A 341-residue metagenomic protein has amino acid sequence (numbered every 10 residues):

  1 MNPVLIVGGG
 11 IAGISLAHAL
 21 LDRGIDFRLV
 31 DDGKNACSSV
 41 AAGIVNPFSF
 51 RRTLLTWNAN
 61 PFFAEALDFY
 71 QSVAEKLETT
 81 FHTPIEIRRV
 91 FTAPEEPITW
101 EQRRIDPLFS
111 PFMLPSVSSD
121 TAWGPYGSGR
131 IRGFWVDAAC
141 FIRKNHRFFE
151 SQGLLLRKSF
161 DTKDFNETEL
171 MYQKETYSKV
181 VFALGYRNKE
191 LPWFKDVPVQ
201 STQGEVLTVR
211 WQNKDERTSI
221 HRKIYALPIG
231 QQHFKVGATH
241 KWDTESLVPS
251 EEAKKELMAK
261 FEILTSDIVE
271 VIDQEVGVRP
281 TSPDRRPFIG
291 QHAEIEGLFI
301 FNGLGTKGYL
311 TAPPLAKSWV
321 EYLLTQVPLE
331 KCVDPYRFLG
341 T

Functional and structural regions predicted by a protein language model:
M1-A12: Beta1/beta-strand and adjacent pyrophosphate-binding region of the FAD-binding site in flavoprotein oxidoreductases
S15-R23, G43-I44, S49, T80-H82 (+1 more regions): Active-site substrate-recognition segment that forms the wall of the catalytic cavity or substrate channel
L21-V40: Glycine-rich FAD pyrophosphate-binding loop
I44-P125: Dinucleotide-binding Rossmann-like beta1-alpha1 core, especially the glycine-rich loop that anchors the ADP
T53-E65, S128-K144, V248-A253, L310: Short beta-strand to alpha-helix junction loop
G129-K179, A183, N188: Helical element adjacent to the flavin cofactor pocket in flavoenzyme catalytic cores
D273-T341: C-terminal catalytic lobe of FAD-dependent flavoproteins
